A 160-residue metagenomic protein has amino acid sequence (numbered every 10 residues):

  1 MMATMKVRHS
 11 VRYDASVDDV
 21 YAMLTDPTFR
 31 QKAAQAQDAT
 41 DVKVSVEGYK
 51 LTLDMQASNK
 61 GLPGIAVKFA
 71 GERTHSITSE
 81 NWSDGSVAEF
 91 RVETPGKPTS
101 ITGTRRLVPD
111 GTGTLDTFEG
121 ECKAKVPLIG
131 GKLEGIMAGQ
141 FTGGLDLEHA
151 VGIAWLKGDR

Functional and structural regions predicted by a protein language model:
M2-N59: Hydrophobic ligand-binding cavity/cleft-lining segments
A3, K68-I77, K97-T104: Amphipathic hydrophobic-ligand
T4-R8, G48-K50, H75, G85 (+2 more regions): A general secondary-structure signal for short beta-strands and their flanking turns/coil in non-transmembrane regions
H9-V11, D41-V42, H75-W82, T102-P109: Hydrophobic/aromatic beta-strand elements that line small-molecule binding cavities or substrate pockets in beta-rich
V20-L24, F118, G152: Hydrophobic pocket/interface hotspot
K43-R91: Glycine-rich portal/gate segments that line the openings of hydrophobic small-molecule binding cavities
T52-M55, N81, E89-G139: Beta-strand/loop substructures that line and gate deep hydrophobic ligand-binding cavities in soluble
R73-S79, V126, G130-R160: A conserved amphipathic terminal alpha-helix motif
